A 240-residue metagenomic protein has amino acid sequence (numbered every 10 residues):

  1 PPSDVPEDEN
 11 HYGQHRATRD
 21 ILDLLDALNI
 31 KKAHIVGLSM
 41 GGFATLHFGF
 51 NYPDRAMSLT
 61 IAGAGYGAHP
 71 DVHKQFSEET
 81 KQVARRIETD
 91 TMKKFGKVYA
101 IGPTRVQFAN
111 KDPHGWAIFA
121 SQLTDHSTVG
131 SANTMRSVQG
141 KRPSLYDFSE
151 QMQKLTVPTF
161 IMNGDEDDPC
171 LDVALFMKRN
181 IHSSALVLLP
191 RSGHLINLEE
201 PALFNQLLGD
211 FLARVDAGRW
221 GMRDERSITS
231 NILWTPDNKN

Functional and structural regions predicted by a protein language model:
P1-V36, M40, N51, Q206: Active-site loop/oxyanion-hole signature of alpha/beta-hydrolase fold enzymes
L25-K31, L155, F211, V215: Glycine-rich phosphate-binding loop signature in dinucleotide/nucleotide-binding domains
S39, F43-A44, L195: Short alpha-helical segment within the catalytic ATP-binding CA
L46-N51, A56-D90, S227: Flexible "cap/lid" loop of the alpha/beta hydrolase fold
P70-Q75, T89-Q151: Conserved alpha/beta-hydrolase catalytic His-Asp/Glu region
L155, I161-N163: Short beta-strand/loop motif that positions the catalytic acidic residue of the alpha/beta-hydrolase fold
D168-V173: Conserved alpha/beta-hydrolase "acid-adjacent" motif
S184-N240: Catalytic active-site module of serine/aspartate enzymes centered on a nucleophile-bearing elbow/loop
